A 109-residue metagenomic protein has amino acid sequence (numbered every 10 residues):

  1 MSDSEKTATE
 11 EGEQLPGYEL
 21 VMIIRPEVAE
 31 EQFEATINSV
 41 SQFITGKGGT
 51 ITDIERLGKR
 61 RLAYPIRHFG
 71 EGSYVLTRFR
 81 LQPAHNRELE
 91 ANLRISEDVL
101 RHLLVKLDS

Functional and structural regions predicted by a protein language model:
S2-G17, V21-S109: Structured, basic alpha/beta domains of bacterial-type, RNA-associated proteins
